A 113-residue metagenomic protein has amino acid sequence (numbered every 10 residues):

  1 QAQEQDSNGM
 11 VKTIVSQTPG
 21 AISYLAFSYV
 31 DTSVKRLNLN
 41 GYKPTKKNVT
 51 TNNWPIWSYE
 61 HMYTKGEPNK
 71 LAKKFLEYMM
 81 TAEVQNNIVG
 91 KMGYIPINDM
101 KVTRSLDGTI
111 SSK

Functional and structural regions predicted by a protein language model:
Q1-K113: Exported/periplasmic ABC-transporter solute-binding proteins
